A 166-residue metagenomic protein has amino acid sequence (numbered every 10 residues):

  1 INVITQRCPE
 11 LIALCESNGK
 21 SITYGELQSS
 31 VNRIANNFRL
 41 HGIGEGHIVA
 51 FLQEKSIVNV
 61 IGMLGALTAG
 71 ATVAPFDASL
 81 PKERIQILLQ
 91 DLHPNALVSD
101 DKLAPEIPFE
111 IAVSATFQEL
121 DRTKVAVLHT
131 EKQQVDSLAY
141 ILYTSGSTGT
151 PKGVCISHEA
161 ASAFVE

Functional and structural regions predicted by a protein language model:
I1-S162: Carrier-protein-dependent adenylate-forming modules in NRPS/ANL systems
